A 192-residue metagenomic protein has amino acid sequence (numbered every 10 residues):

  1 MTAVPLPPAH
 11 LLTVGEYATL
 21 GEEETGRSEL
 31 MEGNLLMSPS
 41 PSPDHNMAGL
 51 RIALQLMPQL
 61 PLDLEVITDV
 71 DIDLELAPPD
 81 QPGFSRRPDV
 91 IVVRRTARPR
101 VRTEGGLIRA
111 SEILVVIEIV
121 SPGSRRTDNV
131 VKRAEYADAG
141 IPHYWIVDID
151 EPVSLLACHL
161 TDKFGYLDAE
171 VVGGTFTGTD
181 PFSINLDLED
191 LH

Functional and structural regions predicted by a protein language model:
M1-H192: Gly/Pro/Ser/Thr-rich low-complexity, intrinsically disordered segments predominantly at protein N-termini
